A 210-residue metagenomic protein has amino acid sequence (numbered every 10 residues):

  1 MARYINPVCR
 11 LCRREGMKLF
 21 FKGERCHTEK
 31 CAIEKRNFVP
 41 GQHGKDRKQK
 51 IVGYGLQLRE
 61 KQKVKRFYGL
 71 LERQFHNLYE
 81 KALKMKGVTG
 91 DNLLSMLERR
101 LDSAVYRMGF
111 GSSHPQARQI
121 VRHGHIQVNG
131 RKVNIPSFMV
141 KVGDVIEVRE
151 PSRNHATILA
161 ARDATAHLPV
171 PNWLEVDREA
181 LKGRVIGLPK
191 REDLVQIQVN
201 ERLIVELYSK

Functional and structural regions predicted by a protein language model:
M1-M108, I135-K210: Ferredoxin-like alpha/beta domains used as RNA- or RNAP-binding modules
G111-H114: Beta-rich strand-turn-strand
I120-V121, V140: Short, well-ordered loop/turn sites that connect or cap secondary structure elements
G124-V128, K132-N134: Glycine- and Gly-Pro-enriched alpha-helical subdomains that act as flexible, kink-prone "lid/hinge" or packing modules
